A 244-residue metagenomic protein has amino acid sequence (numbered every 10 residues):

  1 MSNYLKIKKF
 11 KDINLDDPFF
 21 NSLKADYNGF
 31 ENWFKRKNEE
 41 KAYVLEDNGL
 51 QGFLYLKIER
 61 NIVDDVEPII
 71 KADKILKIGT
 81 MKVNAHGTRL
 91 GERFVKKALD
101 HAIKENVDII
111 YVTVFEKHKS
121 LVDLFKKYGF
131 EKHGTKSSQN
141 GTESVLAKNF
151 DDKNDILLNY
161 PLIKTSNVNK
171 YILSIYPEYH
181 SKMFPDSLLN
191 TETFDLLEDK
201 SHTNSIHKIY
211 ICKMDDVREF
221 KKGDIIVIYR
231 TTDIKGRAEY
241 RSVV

Functional and structural regions predicted by a protein language model:
K11-N14, P18-N32, L146-K222: Compositionally biased, charged N-terminal/linker segments
E39-K57, T231: Conserved beta-hairpin
G49-K77: Conserved acyl-donor/pantetheine-binding loop and adjacent beta-alpha core of acyl/acetyltransferases and related
G79-R89, F115: A short, internal acetyl-CoA/4′-phosphopantetheine-binding micro-motif in the GNAT/acyltransferase core
T88-I103, K127: Conserved acetyl-CoA-binding loop-helix of GNAT-fold acetyltransferases
A102-E116: Conserved GNAT acetyl-CoA-binding A-motif
V112-V122, N140: Conserved beta-strand-loop-alpha-helix junction that forms the acyl-donor binding cleft
E239-V244: Short beta-strand-centered aromatic/proline hotspots
